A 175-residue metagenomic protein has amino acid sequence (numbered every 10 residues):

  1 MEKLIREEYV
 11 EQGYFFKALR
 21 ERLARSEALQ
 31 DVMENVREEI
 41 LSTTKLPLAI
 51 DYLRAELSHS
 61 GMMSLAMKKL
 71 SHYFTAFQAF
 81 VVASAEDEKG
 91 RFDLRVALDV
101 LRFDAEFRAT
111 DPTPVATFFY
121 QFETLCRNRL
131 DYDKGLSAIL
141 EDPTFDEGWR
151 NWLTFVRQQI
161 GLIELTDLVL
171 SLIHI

Functional and structural regions predicted by a protein language model:
M1-I173: Catalytic metal-binding core of the metallo-beta-lactamase
